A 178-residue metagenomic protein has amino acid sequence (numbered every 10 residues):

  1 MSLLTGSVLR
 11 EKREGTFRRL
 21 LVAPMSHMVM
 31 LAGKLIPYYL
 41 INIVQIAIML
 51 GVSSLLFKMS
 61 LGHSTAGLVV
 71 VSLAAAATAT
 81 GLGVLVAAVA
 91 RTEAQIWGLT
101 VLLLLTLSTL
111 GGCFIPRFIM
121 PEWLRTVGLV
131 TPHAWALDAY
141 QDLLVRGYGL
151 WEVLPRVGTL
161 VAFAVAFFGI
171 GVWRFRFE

Functional and structural regions predicted by a protein language model:
M1-L55: Hydrophobic alpha-helical transmembrane segments of multi-pass membrane transport proteins
L40, V44, I48-S54, S60-E178: Membrane-spanning alpha-helical segments of multipass transporters and channels
